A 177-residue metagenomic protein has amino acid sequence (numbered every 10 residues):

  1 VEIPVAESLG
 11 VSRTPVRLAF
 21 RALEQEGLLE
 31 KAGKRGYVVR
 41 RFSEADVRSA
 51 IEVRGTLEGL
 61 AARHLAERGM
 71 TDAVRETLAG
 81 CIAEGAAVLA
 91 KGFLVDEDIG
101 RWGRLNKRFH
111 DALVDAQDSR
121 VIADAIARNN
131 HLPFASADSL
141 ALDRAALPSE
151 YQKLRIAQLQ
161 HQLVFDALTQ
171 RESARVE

Functional and structural regions predicted by a protein language model:
V1-R68, A73, V121: Short linear motifs at protein or domain termini
L28, G69, F93, E172-S173: Residue-level recognition of short, well-ordered coil/turn positions that link secondary-structure elements
E44-R48, A66-D72, G92-E97, R144-K153: A ubiquitous short alpha-helical element
S49, R63, D115, F165-D166: Surface-exposed charged/polar residues within alpha-helices that form helix-capping/stabilizing sites and interaction
I51-R54, W102-N106, L154: Amphipathic, non-transmembrane alpha-helical scaffold segments
G55, A79, R155-L159: Amphipathic alpha-helical repeat elements characteristic of tetratricopeptide repeat
D72-D143, Q160-L163, R175-E177: Conserved amphipathic alpha-helical segments that form helical-bundle/coiled-coil interaction surfaces
A146-E177: C-terminal regulatory/effector modules of DNA-binding transcriptional regulators
